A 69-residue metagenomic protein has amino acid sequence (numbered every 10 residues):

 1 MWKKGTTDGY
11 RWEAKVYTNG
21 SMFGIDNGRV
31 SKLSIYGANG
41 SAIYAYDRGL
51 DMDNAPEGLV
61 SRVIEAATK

Functional and structural regions predicted by a protein language model:
M1-T18: Negatively charged, low-complexity tracts enriched in Asp/Glu with abundant Ser/Thr
E13-R48: A short, structured beta-strand/loop element
G37-K69: Mixed-charge, Lys/Arg-enriched low-complexity segments
